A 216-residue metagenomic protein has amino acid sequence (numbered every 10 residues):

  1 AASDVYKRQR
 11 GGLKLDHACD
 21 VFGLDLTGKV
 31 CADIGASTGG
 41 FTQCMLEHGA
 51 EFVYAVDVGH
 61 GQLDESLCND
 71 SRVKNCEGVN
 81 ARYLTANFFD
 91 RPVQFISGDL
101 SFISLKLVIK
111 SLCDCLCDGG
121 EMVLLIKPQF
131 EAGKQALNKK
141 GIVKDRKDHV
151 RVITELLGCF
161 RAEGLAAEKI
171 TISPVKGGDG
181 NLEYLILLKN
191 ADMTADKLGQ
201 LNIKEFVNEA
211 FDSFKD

Functional and structural regions predicted by a protein language model:
A1-Y6: Short, small-residue-biased leader/transition segments that mark boundaries at the very start of proteins
D20-T27, F89-D90: Glycine-rich helix-loop-beta junction characteristic of Rossmann-like nucleotide cofactor-binding loops
T27-S37: Conserved class I S-adenosyl-L-methionine
T38-G49: Conserved SAM-binding loop of SAM-dependent methyltransferases across substrates and taxa, primarily the Class I
Y54-I103, L107: S-adenosyl-L-methionine
K106-E121: A short glycine-rich, Lys/Arg-flanked "PGG" loop and its adjoining helix->strand segment in the class I
P128-K144: Short, glycine-/aromatic-enriched active-site segment of Class I SAM-dependent methyltransferases
L182-D216: Flexible, glycine-/basic-rich loop-and-beta segments that form/coincide with the SAM-dependent methyltransferase
